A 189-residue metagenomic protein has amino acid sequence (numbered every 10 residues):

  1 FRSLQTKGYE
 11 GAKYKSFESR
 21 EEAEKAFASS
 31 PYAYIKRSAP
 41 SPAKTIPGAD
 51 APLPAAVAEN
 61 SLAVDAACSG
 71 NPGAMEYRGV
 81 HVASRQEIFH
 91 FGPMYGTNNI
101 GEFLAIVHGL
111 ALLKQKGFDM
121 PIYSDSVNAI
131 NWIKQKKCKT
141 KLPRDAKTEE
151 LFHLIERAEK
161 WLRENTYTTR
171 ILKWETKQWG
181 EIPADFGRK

Functional and structural regions predicted by a protein language model:
F1-A12, A26-K36: Short aromatic-glycine-(Arg/Gly/Cys) micro-motifs in beta-strand/loop hairpins
G8-S19, M94: A short, exposed loop/beta-hairpin motif centered on an aromatic-Gly-Thr core
E22-A55: Low-complexity, Ser/Pro/Thr/Glu/Lys-rich regulatory segments of predominantly eukaryotic nuclear proteins, containing
A28-Y32, A184-K189: Short, surface-exposed amphipathic charged segments that create phosphate/polyanion-binding patches used for binding
A49-I100, L104, L112: RNase H-like nuclease fold core
C68-N71, L110-R188: RNase H catalytic domain
